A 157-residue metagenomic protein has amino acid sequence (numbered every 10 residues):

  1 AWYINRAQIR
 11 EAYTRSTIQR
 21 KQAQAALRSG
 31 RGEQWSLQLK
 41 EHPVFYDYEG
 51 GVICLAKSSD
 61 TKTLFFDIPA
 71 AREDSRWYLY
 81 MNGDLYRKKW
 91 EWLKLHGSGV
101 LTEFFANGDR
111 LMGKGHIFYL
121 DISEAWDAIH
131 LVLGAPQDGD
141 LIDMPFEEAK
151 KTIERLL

Functional and structural regions predicted by a protein language model:
A1-C54: N-terminal topogenic membrane-targeting module
R31-E148: Structured extramembrane domains adjacent to transmembrane segments
R155: Short, surface-exposed polybasic-aromatic patches that bind anionic ligands, especially phosphate groups
